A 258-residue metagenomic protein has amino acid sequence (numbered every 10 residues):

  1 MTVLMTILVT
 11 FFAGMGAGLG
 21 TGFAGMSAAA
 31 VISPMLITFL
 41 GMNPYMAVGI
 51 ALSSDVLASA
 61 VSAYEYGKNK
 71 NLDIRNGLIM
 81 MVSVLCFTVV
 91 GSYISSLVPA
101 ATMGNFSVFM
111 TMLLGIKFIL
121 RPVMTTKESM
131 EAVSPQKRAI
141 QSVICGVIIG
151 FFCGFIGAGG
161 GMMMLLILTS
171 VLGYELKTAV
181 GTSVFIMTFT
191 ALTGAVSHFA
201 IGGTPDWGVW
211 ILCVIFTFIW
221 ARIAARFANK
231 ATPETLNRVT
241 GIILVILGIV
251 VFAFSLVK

Functional and structural regions predicted by a protein language model:
M1-L19, V31-F39, P44, E65-F151 (+2 more regions): Juxtamembrane transmembrane-helix boundary motif
M1-T6, T10, S53-Y64, G159-L168: Hydrophobic, membrane-facing alpha-helical anchors
G18, V48-V56, V180-T188, L244: Transmembrane helix-bundle signature of multi-pass membrane transporters/permeases
F23-I32, G157-I167: Transmembrane helix boundary and interhelical junction motifs in multipass membrane proteins
M42-I50, R75-N76, G173-V184: Membrane-interface alpha-helices at helix entry/exit sites of multi-pass transporters
S53-V61, C86-F87, I94, F185-T193: Membrane-embedded alpha-helical segments of transport systems, primarily multispan ion/solute transporters
S54, T182-F199, G208-A221: A small-residue-rich subset of transmembrane alpha-helices
T126-K127, A158-M163, Y174-T178: Short, structured loop/turn "capping" segments at alpha-beta junctions
